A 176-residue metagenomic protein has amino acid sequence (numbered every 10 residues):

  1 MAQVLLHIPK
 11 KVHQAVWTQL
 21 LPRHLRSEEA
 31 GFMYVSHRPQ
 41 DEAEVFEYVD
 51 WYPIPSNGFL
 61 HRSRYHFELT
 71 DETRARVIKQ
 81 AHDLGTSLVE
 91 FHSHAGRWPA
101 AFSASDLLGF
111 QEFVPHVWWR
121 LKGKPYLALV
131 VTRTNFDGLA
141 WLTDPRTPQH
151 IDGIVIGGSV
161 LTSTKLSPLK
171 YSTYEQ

Functional and structural regions predicted by a protein language model:
M1-V89, G96-Q176: Conserved beta-strand-loop surface patch within small alpha/beta domains used for substrate/adaptor or ligand engagement
